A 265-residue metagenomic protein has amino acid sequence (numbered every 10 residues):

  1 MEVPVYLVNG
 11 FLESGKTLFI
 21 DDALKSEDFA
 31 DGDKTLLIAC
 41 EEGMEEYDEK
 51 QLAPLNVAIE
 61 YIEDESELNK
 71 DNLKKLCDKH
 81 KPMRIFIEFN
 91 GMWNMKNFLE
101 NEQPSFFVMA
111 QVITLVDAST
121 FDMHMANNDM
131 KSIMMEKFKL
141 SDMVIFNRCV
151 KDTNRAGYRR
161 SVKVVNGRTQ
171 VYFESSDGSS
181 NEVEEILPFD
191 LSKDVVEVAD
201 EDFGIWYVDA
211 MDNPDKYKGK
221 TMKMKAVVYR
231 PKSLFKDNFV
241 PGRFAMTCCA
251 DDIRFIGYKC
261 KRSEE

Functional and structural regions predicted by a protein language model:
E2-N9, E13-H124: Nucleotide-state-sensitive switch-loop elements of NTP-binding domains
M44, Y229, A245-C248: Short Gly/Pro-enriched loop/turn and capping motifs at secondary-structure junctions
W93-V165: Conserved C-terminal guanine-recognition region of P-loop GTPase G domains, centered on the G4
L140-M143, N147-K223, V227-F235: C-terminal accessory "lid"/substrate-recognition subdomains
K236-C260: OB-fold (S1/OB) nucleic-acid-binding surfaces
E265: Conserved small/polar residues in nucleotide/adenosyl-binding loops
